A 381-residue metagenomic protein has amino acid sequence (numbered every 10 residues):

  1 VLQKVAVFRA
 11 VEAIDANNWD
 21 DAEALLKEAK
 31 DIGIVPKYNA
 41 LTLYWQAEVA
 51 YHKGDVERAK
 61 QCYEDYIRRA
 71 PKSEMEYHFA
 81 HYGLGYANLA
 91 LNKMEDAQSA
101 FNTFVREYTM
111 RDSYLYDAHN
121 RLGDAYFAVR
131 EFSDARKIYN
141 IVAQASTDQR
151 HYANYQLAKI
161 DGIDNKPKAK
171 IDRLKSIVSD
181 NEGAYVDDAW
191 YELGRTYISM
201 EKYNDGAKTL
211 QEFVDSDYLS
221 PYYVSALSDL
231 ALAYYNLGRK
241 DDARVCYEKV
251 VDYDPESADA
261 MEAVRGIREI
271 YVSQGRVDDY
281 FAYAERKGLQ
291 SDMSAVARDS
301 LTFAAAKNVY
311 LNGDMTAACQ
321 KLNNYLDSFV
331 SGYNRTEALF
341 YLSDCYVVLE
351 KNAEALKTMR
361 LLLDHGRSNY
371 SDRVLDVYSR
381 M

Functional and structural regions predicted by a protein language model:
V1-M381: Acidic, polar-rich low-complexity tracts and alpha-helical solenoid repeat scaffolds
